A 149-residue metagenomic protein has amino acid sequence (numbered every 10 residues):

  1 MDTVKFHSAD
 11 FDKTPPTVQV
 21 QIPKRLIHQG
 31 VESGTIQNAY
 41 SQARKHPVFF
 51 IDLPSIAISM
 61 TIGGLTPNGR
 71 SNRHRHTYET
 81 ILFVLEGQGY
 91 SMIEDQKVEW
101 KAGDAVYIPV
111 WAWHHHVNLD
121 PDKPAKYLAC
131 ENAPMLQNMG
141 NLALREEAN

Functional and structural regions predicted by a protein language model:
M1-A57, A143-N149: A short, N-terminal "cap"/entry segment at the start of jelly-roll beta-barrel domains of the cupin/DSBH fold
A43-P47, M60-R75: Conserved short histidine dyad/triad with adjacent acidic residue
I62-T66, R75-I93, C130-N132: Short, conserved beta-strand element in jelly-roll/cupin
S71-R73, S91-M92, I108, H114-P121 (+1 more regions): Short beta-strand His + acidic residue motifs that chelate non-heme Fe in jelly-roll/DSBH and cupin folds
I81-F83, Y107, D122-N141: A short hydrophobic beta-strand segment most commonly corresponding to one strand of the jelly-roll/cupin
Q88-Y90, K97, W113: Structural motif
D95-W111: Short acidic-glycine-tyrosine-enriched beta hairpin
